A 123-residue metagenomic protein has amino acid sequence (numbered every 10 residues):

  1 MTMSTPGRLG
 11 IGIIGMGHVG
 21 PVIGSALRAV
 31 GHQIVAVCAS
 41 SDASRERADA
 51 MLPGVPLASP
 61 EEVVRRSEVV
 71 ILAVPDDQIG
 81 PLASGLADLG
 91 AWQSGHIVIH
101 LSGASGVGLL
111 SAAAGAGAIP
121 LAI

Functional and structural regions predicted by a protein language model:
M1-E62: NAD(P)+-binding Rossmann beta1-loop-alpha1 motif at the extreme N-terminus of oxidoreductases
L57-I123: Rossmann-like NAD(P)(H) cofactor-binding subdomain of soluble oxidoreductases
